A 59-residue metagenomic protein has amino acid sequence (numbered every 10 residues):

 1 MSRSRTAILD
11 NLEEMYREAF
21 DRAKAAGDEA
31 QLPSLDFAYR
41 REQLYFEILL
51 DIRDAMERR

Functional and structural regions predicted by a protein language model:
M1-L32: Long, low-complexity intrinsically disordered regions enriched in Ser/Thr, Asp/Glu, Pro/Gly
D28-R59: Extended alpha-helical segments
